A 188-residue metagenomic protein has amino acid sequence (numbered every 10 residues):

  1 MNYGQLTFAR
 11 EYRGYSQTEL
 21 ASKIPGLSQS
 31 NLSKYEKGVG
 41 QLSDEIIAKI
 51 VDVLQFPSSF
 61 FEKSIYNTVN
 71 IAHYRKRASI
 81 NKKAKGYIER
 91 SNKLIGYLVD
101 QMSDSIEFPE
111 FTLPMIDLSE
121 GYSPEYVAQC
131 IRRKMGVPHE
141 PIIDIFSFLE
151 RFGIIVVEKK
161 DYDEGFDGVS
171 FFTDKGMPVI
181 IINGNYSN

Functional and structural regions predicted by a protein language model:
M1-K23, L27-N188: Short juxta-domain linker segments that transition from a proline/glycine-rich, charged coil into a short amphipathic
